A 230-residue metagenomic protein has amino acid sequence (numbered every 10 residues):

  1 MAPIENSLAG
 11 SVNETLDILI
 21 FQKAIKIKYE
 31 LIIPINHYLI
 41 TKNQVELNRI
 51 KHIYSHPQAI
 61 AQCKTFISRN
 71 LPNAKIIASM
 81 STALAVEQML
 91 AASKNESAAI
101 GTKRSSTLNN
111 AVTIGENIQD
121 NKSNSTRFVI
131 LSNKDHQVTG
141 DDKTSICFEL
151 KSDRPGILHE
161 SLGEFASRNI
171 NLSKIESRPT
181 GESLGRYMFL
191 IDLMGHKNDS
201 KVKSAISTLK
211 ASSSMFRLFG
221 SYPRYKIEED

Functional and structural regions predicted by a protein language model:
M1-D230: Domain-level signature for soluble enzymes in the chorismate/prephenate branch of the shikimate pathway
